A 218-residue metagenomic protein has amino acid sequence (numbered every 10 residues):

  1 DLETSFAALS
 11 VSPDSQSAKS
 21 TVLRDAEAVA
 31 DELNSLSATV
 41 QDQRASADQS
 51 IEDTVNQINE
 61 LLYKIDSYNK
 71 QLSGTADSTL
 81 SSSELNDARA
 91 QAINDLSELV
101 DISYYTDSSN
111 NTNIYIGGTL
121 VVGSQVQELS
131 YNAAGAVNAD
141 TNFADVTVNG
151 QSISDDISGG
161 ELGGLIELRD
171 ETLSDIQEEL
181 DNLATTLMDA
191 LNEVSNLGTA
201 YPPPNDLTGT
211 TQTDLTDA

Functional and structural regions predicted by a protein language model:
D1-A218: Structural signature of extracellular appendage/secretion-system components
